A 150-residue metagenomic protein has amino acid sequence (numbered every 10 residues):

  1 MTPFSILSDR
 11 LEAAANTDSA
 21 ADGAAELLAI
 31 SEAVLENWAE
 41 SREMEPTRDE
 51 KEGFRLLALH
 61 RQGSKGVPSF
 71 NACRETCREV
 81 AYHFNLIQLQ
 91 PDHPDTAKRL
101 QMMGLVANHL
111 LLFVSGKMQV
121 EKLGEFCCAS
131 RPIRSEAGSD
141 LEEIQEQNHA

Functional and structural regions predicted by a protein language model:
M1-H60, N71-A72, T76, Q101 (+1 more regions): Amphipathic alpha-helical interface elements
G63: Short, motif-level signal for alpha-helix interfacial/capping segments enriched in acidic residues and aromatics/proline
F70-T96: Histidine-centered, metal-coordinating catalytic motifs and their short helical/loop contexts
L89-Q90, P94-L110: Short, compact, well-ordered microdomains
